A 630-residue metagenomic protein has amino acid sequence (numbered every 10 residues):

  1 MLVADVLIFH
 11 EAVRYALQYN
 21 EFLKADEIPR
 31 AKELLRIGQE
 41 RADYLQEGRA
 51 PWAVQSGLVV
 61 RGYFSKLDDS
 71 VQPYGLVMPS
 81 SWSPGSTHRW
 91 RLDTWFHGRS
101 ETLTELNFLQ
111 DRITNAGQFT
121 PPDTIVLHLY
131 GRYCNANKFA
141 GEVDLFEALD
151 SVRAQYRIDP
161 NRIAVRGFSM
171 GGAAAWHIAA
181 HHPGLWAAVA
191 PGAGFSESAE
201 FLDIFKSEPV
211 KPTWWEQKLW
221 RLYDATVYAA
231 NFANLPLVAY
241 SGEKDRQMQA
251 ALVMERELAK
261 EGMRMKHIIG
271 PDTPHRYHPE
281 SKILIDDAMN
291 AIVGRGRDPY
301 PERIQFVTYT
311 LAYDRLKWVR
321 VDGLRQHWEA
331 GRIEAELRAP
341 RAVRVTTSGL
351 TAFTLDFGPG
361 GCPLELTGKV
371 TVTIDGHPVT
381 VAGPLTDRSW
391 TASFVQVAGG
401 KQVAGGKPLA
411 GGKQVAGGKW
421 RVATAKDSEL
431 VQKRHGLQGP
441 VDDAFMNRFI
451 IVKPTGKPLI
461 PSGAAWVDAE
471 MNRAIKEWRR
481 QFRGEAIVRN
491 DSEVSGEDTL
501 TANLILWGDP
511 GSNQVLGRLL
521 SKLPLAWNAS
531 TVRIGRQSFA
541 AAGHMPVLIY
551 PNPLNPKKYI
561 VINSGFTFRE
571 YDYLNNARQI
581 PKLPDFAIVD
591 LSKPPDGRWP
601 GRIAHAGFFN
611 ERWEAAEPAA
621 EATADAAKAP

Functional and structural regions predicted by a protein language model:
M1-V6: Amphipathic, heptad-repeat alpha-helical segments
Y19-W90: A domain-start/cap signature at the N-terminus of enzymes
S81-T87, K138-M170, A180-W186, N231: Gly/Ser-rich "nucleophile elbow"/oxyanion-hole loop immediately N-terminal to the catalytic nucleophile in hydrolases
R89-Y156: Active-site machinery of serine-nucleophile hydrolases
G98-D111, G184-A230, N234-L235: Mobile cap/lid helix-loop segments that gate and shape the active-site cleft of serine hydrolases
V165-G167, G192, Y240: Short beta-strand immediately N-terminal to the catalytic nucleophile in serine-hydrolase-like folds
I204-Y277, K282-N290: The feature captures the conserved acid-bearing segment of alpha/beta-hydrolase catalytic domains
T354-G406, A410-P630: Solvent-exposed alpha-helical segments and adjacent loops that form catalytic or protein-interaction surfaces
